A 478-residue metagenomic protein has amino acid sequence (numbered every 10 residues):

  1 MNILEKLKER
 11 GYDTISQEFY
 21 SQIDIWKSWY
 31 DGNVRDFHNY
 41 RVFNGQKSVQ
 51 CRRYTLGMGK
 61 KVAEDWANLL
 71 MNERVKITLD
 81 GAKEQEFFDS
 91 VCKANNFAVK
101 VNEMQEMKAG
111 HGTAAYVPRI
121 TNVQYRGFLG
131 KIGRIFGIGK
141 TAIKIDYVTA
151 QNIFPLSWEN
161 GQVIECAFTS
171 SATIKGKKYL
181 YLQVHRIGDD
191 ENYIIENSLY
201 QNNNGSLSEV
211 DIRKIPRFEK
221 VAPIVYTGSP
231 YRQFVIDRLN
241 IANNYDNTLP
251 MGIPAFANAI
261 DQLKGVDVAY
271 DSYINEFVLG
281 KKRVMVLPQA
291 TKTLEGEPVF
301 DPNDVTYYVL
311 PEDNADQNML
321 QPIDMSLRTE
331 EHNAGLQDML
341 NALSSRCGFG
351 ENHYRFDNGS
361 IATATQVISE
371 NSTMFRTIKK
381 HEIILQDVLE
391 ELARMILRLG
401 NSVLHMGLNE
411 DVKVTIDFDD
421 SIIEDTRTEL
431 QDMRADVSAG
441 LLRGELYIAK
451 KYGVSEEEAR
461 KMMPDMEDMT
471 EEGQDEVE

Functional and structural regions predicted by a protein language model:
M1-I164, V477-E478: Extended, helix-rich architectural segments
D24-R53, P311-R346, A362-L385, K413-Y447: Extended, non-catalytic structural segments that build the interaction scaffolds of large macromolecular assemblies
A115-P250: Extended, regular secondary-structure scaffolds
K214-S369, T373, V403, K413 (+1 more regions): Extended, charged amphipathic alpha-helical segments
L343, D357-A364, L392-L399, H405-V414 (+2 more regions): Active/binding-pocket-proximal capping segment
G453-K461: Short, basic interhelical loop/turn and adjoining N-cap of the next helix at nucleic-acid- or acidic-partner-contacting
M462-E478: Extended, compositionally biased alpha-helical segments that mediate assembly or anchoring
